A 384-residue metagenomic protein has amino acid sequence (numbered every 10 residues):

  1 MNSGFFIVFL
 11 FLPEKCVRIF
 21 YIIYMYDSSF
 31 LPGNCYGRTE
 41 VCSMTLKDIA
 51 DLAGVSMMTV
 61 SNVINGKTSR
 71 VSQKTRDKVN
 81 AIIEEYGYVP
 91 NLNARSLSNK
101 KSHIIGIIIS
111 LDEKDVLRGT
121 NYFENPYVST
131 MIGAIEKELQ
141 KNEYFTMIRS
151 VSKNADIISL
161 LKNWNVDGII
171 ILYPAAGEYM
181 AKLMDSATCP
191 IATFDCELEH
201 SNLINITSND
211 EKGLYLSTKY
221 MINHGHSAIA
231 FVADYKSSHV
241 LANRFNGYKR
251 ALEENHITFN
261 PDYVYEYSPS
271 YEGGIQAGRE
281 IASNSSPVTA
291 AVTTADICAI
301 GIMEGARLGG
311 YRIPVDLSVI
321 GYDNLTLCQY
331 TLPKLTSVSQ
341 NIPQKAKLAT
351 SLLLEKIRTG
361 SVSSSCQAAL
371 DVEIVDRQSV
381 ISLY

Functional and structural regions predicted by a protein language model:
M1-P13, V17-M25: Hydrophobic alpha-helical signal peptides and transmembrane signal-/tail-anchor segments that drive secretory-pathway
C16-H103: N-terminal helix-turn-helix DNA-binding module of bacterial transcription factors
F30-L31, K47, V89-I158: Amphipathic helical "hinge" segments at domain boundaries
G106-I107, D167-L172, A230-V232, V264 (+2 more regions): Periplasmic-binding protein-like
E113, N121-Y127, F145-D156, I206-L216 (+5 more regions): Hinge/beta->alpha junction and helix N-cap segments in small-molecule ligand-binding domains
N154-N165, G274-S286: Short, well-structured alpha-helical segments in soluble
L172-G213, I297, D323-L335: Flexible loop/hinge segments that line or gate small-molecule binding clefts
R279-Y384: Flexible loop/turn connectors
